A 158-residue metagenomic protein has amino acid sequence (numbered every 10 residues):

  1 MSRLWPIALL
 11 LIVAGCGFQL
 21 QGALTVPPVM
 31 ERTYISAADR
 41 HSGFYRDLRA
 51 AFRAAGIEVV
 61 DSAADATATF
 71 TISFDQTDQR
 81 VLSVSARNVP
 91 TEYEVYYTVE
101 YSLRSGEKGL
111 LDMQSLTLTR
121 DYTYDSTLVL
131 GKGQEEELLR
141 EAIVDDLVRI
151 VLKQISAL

Functional and structural regions predicted by a protein language model:
R3, I12-I57, L158: A structural "domain/chain start" motif
A37, F52, G56, L103-E107 (+2 more regions): Sec/Tat-exported extracytoplasmic proteins
H41, Y45, E92-Y96, E136-V144: Solvent-exposed, acidic/flexible segments
I57-A68: Short acidic low-complexity segments
D65, T71-S115, Y122-Q134: Surface-exposed short loop/turn segments
L130-L158: C-terminal/domain-edge helix-coil "capping" segments
